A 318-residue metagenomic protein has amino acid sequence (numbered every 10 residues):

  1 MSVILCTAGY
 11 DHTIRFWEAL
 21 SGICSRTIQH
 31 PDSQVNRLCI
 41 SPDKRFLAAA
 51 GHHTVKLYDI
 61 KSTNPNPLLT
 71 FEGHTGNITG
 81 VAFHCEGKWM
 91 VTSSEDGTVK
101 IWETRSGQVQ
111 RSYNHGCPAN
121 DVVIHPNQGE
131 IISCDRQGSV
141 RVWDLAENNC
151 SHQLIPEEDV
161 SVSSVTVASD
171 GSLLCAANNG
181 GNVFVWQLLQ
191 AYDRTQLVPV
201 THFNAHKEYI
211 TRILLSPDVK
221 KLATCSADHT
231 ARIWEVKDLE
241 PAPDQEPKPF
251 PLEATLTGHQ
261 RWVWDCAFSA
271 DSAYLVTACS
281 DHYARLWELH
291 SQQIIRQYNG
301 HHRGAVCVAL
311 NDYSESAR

Functional and structural regions predicted by a protein language model:
M1-S2, C39-K44, A82-G87, V123-Q128 (+4 more regions): Loop/turn segments within WD40 beta-propeller blades
A8-D11, A49-H52, S93-D96, C134-Q137 (+3 more regions): Conserved strand-to-loop turn within each blade of WD40 beta-propeller repeats
I14-W17, V55-D59, V99-W102, V140-W143 (+3 more regions): WD40-repeat beta-propellers
A19-L20, I60-T63, T104-S106, L145-N148 (+3 more regions): Short loop/turn segments that connect beta-strands within beta-propeller blades
I23-R26, N66-L69, Q110-R111, S151-H152 (+5 more regions): A structural motif specific to WD40 beta-propellers
Q29-V35, F71-I78, Y113-A119, I155-V162 (+4 more regions): WD40/WD-repeat beta-propeller blade N-cap
